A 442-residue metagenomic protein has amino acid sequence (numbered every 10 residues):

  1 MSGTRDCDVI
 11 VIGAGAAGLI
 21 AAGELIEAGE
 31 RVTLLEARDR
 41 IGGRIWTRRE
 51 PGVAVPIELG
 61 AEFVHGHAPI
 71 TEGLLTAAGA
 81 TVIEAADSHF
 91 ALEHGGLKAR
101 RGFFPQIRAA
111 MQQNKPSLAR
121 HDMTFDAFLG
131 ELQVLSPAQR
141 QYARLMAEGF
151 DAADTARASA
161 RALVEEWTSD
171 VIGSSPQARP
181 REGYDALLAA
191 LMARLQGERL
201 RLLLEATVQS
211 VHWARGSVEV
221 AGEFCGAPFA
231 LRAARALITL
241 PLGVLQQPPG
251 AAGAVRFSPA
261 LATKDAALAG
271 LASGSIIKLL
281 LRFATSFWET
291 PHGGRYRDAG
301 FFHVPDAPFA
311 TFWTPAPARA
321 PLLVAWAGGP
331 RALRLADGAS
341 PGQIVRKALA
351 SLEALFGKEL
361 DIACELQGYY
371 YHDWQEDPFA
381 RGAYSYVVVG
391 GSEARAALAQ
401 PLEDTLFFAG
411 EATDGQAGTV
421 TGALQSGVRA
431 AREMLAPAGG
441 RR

Functional and structural regions predicted by a protein language model:
M1-R442: FAD-dinucleotide binding site
